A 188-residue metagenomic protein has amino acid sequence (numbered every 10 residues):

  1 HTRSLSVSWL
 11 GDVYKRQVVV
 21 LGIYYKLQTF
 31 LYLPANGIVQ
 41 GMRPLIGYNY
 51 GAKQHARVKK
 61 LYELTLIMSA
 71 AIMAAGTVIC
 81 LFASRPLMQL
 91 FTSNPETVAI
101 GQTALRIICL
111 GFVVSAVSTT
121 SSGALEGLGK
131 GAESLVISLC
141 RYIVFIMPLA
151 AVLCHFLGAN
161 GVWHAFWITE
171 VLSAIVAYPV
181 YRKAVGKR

Functional and structural regions predicted by a protein language model:
H1-Y14: Single conserved hydrophobic/aromatic residue that forms the stacking wall/gate of nucleotide- or nucleobase-binding
S6, V20-I23, T97-V98, V136: Alpha-helical membrane-protein architecture signal
G11, Y25-Q28, I72, C140-Y142 (+1 more regions): Transmembrane alpha-helical core residues of multi-pass small-molecule transporters, especially secondary transporters
K15-Q17, F156: Short extramembrane helix-to-coil loop segments that connect adjacent transmembrane helices in Major
V20-S84, S115-S134: Small-residue-rich hydrophobic transmembrane alpha-helices
T29, A35, P95-S121, C140: Alpha-helical transmembrane segments of multi-pass membrane proteins
I46-G111, V152-R188: Short alpha-helical transmembrane segments in multi-pass integral membrane proteins
T119, F145-V152: Transmembrane alpha-helical segments of integral membrane proteins
